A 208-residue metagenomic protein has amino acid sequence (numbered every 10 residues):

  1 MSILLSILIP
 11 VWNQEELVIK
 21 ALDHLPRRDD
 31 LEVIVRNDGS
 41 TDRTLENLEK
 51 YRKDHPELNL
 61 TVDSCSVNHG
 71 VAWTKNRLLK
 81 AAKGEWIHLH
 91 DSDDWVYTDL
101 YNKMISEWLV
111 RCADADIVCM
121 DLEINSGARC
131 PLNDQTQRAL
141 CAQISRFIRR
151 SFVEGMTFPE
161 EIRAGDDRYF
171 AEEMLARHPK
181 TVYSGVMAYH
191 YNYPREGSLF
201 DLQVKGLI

Functional and structural regions predicted by a protein language model:
L4-S6, E32, Y169: Cell-envelope/extracellular polymer assembly enzymes that use nucleotide-activated donors
Q14-R27: Short, well-formed alpha-helical segments that are part of the catalytic scaffolds of diverse glycosyltransferases
L17-I19, D42-Y51: Acidic helix N-cap motif at the loop->helix transition within catalytic regions of sugar-transfer enzymes
H24, N37-E46, V67, D91-D94: A conserved acidic beta->alpha catalytic loop
C65-A82: Glycine-rich, basic loop-to-helix element that forms the pyrophosphate-binding segment of sugar-nucleotide handling
W73-N76, Y97, Y101-T157, G185 (+2 more regions): Flexible acidic/His/Gly-enriched loops in nucleotide-sugar-dependent glycosyltransferase catalytic domains
I87: Short aromatic/hydrophobic "clamp" motif used to bind/position activated sugar donors
R163-F170: Acidic donor-binding loop at a coil-to-helix junction in glycosyltransferase catalytic cores that engages
